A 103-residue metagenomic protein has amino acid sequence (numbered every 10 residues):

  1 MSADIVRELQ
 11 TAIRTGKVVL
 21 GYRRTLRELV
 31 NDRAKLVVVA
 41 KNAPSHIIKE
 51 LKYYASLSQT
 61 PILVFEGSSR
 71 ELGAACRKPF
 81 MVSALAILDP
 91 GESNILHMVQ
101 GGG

Functional and structural regions predicted by a protein language model:
M1-V39: N-terminal first-folded block
D4, H46, E50, G67 (+2 more regions): Charged, alpha-helix-enriched surfaces in structured cytosolic catalytic cores of large nucleotide-utilizing machines
R7, R27, N31, K49-Y53 (+3 more regions): Solvent-exposed alpha-helical segments within well-ordered globular domains of core cellular machineries
Q10-R14, V30, S56, R77 (+1 more regions): Signal for well-folded cores of large energy- and translation-related assemblies
V39-A40, V64, I87: Small/polar loops that bind or transfer phosphate-bearing groups
K41-S45: Acidic, metal-coordinating catalytic cores used for nucleic-acid/nucleotide bond scission and strand-transfer chemistry
K49-M81: Mid-chain, well-packed structural core segment of small domains
R70-G103: C-terminal structural segments of small proteins and small subunits
